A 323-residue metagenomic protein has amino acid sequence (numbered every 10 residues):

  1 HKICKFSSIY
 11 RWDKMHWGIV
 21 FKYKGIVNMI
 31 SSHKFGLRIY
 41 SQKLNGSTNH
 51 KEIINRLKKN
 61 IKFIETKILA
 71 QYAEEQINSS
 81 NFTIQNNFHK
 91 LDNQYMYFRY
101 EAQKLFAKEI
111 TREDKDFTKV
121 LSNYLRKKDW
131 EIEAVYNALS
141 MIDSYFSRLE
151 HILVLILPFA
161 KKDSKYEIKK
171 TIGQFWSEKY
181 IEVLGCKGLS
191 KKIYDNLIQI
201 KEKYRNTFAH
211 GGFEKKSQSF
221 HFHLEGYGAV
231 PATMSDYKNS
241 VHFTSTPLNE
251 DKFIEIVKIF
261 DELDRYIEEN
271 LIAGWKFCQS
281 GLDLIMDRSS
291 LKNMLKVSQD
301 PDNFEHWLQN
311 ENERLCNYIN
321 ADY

Functional and structural regions predicted by a protein language model:
H1-K5, G18, A229-Y323: Polyanionic, low-complexity intrinsically disordered segments
H1-V27: Long, solvent-exposed N-terminal ectodomains/accessory regions that are displayed to the extracellular/lumenal milieu
F35-Y136: Charged alpha-helical initiation segments
A134-A160: Short, hydrophobic, well-ordered secondary-structure elements
E150-L157, N206-S217, R265-E268, I272: Charged/polar positions within long, soluble alpha-helices
V154-Q174, E214-L224: Short acidic alpha-helical/loop segments enriched in Asp/Glu that coordinate divalent cations
K169-I193: Active-site-proximal segments of catalytic enzyme domains that coordinate small-molecule cofactors or metal ions
Y194-Y227: Histidine-centered, metal-coordinating catalytic motifs and their short helical/loop contexts
